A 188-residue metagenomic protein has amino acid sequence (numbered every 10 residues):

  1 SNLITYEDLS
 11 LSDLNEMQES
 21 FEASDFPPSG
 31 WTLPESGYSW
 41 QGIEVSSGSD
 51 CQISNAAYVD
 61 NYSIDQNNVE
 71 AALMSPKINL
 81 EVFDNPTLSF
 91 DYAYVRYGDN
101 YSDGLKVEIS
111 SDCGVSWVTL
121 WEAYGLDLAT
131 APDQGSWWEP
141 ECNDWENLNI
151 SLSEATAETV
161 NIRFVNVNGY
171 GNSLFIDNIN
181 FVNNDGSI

Functional and structural regions predicted by a protein language model:
S1-D8: Extracellular fibronectin type III
S12-V69, Y124-E146: Extracellular glycan-recognition surfaces and repeat-rich motifs
F21, L73-S75, L80-R96, L105 (+2 more regions): Extracellular beta-strand-rich recognition modules
D65-F83, W145-N149: Short beta-strands within extracellular/lumenal beta-sheet-rich domains
Q66-A72, D99-S102, V167-N184: Extracellular carbohydrate recognition
S110-S111: Conserved Ser/Thr-centered positions that define the repeating blades of beta-propeller domains
V118-A123: Beta-propeller fold detector
